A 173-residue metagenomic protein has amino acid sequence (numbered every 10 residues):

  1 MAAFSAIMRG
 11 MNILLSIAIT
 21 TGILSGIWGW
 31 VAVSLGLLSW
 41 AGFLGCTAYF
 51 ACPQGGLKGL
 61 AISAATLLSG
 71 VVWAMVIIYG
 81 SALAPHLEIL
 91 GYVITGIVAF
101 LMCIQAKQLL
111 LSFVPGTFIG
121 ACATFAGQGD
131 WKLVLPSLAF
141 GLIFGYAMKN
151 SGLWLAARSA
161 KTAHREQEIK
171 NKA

Functional and structural regions predicted by a protein language model:
F4-G55, D130, V134-L135, F144-A156 (+1 more regions): Alpha-helical transmembrane segments and their membrane-interface boundaries that form or gate the permeation pathway
S16-W28, A61, A65-I77, I94-M102 (+2 more regions): Hydrophobic faces of alpha-helical transmembrane segments in multi-pass integral membrane proteins
G22, L37-Q54, G96-D130: Pore- and pathway-forming membrane helices of multi-pass small-molecule/ion transporters and channels
G29-F43, I78-G96: Structural signature of hydrophobic alpha-helical transmembrane segments
V31-V33, G56-L57, G80-H86, Q105-L109 (+1 more regions): Membrane-interface helix caps and helix-loop-helix hairpins in membrane proteins
Q54-L67, L83: Interfacial helix-start motif at the membrane-water boundary
R158-A173: Short, highly charged, low-complexity non-transmembrane loops/tails of multi-pass membrane proteins
